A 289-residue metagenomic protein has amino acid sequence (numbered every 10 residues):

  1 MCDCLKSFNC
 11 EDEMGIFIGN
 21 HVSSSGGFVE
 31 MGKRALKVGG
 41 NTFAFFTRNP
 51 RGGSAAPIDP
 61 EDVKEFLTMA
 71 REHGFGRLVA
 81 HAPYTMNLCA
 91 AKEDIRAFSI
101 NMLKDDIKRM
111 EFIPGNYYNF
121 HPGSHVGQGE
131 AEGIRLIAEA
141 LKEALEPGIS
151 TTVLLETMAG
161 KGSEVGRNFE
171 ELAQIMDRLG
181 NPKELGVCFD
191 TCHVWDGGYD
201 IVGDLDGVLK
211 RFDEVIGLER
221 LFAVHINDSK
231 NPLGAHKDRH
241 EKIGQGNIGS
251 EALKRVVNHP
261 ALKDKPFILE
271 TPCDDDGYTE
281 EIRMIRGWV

Functional and structural regions predicted by a protein language model:
C2-A82, M86-K108: N-terminal pre-domain/capping segments
H21-S25, R48-P50, P83-T85, G123-H125 (+4 more regions): Active-site beta-loop-alpha junctions enriched in small/polar residues
K33-G39, D59-V79, K104-P114, K142-I149 (+3 more regions): Acidic (Asp/Glu)-rich catalytic clusters
A35, H81, S99, M110 (+5 more regions): Conserved, mostly hydrophobic/aromatic
F43, A138-E241: Acidic/histidine-rich catalytic cores of soluble enzymes
R71-E72, L88-G186: Active-site acidic/histidine proton-transfer and metal-coordination neighborhood in alpha/beta enzyme cores
D206-V215, N247-H259: A short, acidic, amphipathic alpha-helical segment used as a generic capping/interface helix at domain edges
D276-V289: C-terminal helical cap(s) of enzyme catalytic domains, especially alpha/beta-barrels
